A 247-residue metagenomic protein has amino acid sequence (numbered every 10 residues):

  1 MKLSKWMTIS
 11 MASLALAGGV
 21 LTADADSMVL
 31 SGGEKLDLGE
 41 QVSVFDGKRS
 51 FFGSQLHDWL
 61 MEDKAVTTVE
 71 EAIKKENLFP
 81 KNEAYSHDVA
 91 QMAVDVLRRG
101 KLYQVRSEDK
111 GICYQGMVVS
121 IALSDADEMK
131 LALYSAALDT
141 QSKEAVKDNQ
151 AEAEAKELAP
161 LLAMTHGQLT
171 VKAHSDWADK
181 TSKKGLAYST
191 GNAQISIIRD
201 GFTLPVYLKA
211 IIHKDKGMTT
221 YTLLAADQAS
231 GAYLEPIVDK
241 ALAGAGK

Functional and structural regions predicted by a protein language model:
M1-S10: Bacterial N-terminal signal peptides that target proteins for export
S10-G18: Bacterial N-terminal signal peptides
G19-A25: Sec/Tat signal peptide C-region and signal peptidase I cleavage site
G33-E34, E40-V42, D215-K247: Surface-exposed amphipathic alpha-helical segments
K35-L60: N-terminal targeting signals for Sec/Tat export/insertion, comprising classic cleavable signal peptides
V66-V146: A short acidic-to-branched-hydrophobic micro-motif
F79-K110, A122, A153-Y207: Signature of long, low-cysteine stretches enriched in small and polar/charged residues
L204-M218: Extended hydrophobic
